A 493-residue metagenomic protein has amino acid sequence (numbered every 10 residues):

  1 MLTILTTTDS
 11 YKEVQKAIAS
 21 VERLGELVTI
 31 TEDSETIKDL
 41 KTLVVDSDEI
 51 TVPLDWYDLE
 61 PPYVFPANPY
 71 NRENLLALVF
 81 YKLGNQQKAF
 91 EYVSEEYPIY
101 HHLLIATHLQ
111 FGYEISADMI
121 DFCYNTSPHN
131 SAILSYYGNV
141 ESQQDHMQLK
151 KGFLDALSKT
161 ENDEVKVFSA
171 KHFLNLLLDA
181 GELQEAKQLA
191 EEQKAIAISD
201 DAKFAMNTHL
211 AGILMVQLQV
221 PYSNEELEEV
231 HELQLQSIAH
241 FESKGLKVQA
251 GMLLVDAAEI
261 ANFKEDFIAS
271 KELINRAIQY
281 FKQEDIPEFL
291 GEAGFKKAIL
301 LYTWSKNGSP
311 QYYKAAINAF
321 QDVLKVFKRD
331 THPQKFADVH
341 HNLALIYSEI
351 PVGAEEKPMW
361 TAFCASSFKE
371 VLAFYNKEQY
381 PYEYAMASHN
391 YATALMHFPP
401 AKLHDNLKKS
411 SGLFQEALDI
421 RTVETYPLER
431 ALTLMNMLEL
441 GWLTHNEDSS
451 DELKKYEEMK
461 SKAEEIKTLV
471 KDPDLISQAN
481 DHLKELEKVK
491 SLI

Functional and structural regions predicted by a protein language model:
M1-A257, F263-D266, E485-I493: Flexible inter-repeat linkers and adjacent short helices within tandem amphipathic alpha-helical repeat scaffolds
M1-Q15, A431-I493: C-terminal non-catalytic interaction modules
V64, E161, I198, E242-G245 (+9 more regions): Structural signature of alpha-solenoid helical repeat scaffolds
A67, E164, D201, A205-T208 (+7 more regions): Residue signature of alpha-solenoid helical repeat architecture, marking inter-repeat boundaries and helix-start
N71, F168, A205, H209-G212 (+8 more regions): Residue register of alpha-helical TPR repeats
N74, A132-S135, K171, T208 (+12 more regions): TPR/TPR-like alpha-solenoid signature
K82-A89, Y137-M147, N175-A186, L214-E229 (+5 more regions): Short coil/turn connectors between adjacent alpha-helices in alpha-solenoid helical repeat scaffolds
Y97-P98, F153-S158, E191-I196, E232-E242 (+5 more regions): Amphipathic alpha-helical segments of tetratricopeptide repeats
